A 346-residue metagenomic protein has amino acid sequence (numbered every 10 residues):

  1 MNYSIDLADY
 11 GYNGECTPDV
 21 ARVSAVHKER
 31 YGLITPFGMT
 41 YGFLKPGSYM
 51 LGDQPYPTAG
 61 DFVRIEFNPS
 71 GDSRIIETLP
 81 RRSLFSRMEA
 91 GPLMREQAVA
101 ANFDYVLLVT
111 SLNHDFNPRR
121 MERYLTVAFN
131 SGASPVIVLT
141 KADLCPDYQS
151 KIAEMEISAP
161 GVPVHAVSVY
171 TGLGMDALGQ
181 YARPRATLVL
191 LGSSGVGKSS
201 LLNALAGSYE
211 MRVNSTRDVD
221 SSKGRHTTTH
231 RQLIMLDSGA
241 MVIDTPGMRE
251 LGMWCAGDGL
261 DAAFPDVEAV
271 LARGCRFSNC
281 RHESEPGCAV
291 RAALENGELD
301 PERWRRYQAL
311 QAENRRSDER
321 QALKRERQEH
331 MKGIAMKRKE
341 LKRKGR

Functional and structural regions predicted by a protein language model:
M1-P118: N-terminal accessory targeting/assembly segments
G52-P69, L79-V99, S134-P135, A142 (+3 more regions): Helix-rich effector regions associated with P-loop NTPase G domains
L107-T110, P135-L139: Short beta-strands and strand-loop turn motifs
N117-R119, P146-I152, G252-C255: Conserved ATPase-coupling elements of RecA-like P-loop NTPase cores
R119-N130: Histidine-anchored nucleotide/phosphate-binding helix
S134, K141-V196: Canonical P-loop GTPase G-domain recognition
T187-V189, G195, S199-N203, Q232-L233 (+1 more regions): Conserved active-site beta-strand-loop modules that form the wall/rim of enzyme catalytic pockets and either contain
K198-N214: A conserved segment at the C-terminal end of the G1
